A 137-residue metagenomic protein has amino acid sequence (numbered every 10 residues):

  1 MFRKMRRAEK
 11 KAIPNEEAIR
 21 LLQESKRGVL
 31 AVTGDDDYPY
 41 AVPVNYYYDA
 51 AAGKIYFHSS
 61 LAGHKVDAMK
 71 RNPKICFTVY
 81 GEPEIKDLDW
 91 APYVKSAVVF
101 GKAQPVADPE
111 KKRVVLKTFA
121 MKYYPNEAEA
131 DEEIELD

Functional and structural regions predicted by a protein language model:
M1-Q23: Extreme N-terminal tail/first-helix region
F2-E9, I85-D137: Charged, gly/pro-rich active-site loop segments
L22, A68-M69, F119: A generic structural signal for nonpolar/aromatic side chains embedded in well-ordered alpha-helices
S25-L61, M69, F77: Short beta-strand segments
K26-R27, K74, Y124, A128: Generic structural signal for secondary-structure transition and capping sites
S59-H64, A120: Short, solvent-exposed aromatic-acidic interface loops
S59-L61, R71-E84, Y93-Q104: Active-site-adjacent structural patch at catalytic or cofactor/ligand-binding sites
K65-R71, L88-D89: A short, polar/proline- and glycine-enriched secondary-structure boundary/capping micro-motif
